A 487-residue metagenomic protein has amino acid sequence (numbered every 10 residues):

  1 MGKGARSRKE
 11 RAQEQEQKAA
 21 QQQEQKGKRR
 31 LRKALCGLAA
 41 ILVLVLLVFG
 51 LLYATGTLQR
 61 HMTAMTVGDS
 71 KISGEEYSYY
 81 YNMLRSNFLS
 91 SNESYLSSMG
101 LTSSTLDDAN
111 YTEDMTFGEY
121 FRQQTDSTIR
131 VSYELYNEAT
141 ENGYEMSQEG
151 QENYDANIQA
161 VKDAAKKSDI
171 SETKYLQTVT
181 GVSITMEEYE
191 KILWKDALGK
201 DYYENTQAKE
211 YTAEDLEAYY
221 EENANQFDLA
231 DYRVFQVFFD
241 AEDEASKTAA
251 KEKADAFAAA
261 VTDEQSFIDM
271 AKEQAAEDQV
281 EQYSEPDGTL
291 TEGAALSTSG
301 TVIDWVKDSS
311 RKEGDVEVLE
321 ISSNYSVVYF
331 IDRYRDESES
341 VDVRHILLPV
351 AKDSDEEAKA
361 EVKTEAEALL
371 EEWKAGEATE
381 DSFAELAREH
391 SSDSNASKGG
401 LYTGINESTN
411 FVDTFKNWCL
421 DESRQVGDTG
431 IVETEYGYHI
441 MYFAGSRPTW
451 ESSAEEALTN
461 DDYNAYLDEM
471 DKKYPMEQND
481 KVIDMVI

Functional and structural regions predicted by a protein language model:
M1-R11: N-terminal targeting leaders characterized by basic, low-complexity, disordered sequences that direct proteins
A12-R60, K174-E252, A256, T291-E371 (+2 more regions): PPIase-associated folding chaperone regions across multiple families
G56-M186: N-terminal targeting/tethering segments
Y77, Q151-Y154, Y189, L216-Y220 (+1 more regions): Hydrophobic/aromatic residues in well-formed alpha-helices
R130-N142, A254-V261, K363-A378, A384 (+1 more regions): A short alpha-helix/helix-coil micro-patch that ends at or immediately precedes a cysteine
G150-K162, S284-E292, G400-T403: Short linear loop/turn motifs
A160-S171, D228-L229, A276-E285, D393-G400: Secretory-pathway/luminal and periplasmic proteins that interact with or process carbohydrate-rich
S266-V280, D381-S392: Short, well-ordered alpha-helical segments enriched in acidic and aromatic residues
